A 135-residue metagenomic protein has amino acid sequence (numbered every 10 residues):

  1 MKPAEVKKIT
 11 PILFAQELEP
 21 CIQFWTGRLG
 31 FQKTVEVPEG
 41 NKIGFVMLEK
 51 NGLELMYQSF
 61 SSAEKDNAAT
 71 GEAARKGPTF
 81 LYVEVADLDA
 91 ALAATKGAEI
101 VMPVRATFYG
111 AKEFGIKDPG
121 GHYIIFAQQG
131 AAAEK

Functional and structural regions predicted by a protein language model:
M1-I12, Q23, Q32-V83, A90-K117 (+1 more regions): Vicinal oxygen chelate
